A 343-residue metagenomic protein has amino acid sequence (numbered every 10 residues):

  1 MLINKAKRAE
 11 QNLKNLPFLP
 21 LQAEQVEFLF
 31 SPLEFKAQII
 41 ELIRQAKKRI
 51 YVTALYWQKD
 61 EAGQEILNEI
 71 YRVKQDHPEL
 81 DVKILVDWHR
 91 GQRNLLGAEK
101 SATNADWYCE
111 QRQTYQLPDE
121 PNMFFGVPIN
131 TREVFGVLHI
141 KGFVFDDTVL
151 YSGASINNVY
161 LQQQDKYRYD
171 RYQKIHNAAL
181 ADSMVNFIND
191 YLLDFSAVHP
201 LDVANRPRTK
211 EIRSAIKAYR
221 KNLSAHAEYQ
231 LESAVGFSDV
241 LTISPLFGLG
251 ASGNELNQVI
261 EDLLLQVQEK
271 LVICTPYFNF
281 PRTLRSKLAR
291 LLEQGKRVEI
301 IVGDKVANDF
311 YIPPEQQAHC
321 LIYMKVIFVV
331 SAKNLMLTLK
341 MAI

Functional and structural regions predicted by a protein language model:
M1-I40, Q64-Y71, Q75-T148, A154 (+5 more regions): PLD/PLD-like phosphodiesterase catalytic module centered on the HKD motif
L2-L33, S196-A197, V203-L256: Active-site cores of enzymes that catalyze phosphoryl transfer or operate on phosphate-rich substrates
I40-K47, E261-E269: Secondary-structure "cap/kink" motif recognition
Y56: Gly/serine-rich nucleotide phosphate-binding loop at the start of the catalytic core of nucleotide/ADP-ribose-handling
K59-A62: A short, glycine/small-residue-rich beta-strand->loop->alpha-helix junction that serves as a flexible
F145, Y151-S152, L161, R171 (+2 more regions): Extended catalytic-interface subdomain
